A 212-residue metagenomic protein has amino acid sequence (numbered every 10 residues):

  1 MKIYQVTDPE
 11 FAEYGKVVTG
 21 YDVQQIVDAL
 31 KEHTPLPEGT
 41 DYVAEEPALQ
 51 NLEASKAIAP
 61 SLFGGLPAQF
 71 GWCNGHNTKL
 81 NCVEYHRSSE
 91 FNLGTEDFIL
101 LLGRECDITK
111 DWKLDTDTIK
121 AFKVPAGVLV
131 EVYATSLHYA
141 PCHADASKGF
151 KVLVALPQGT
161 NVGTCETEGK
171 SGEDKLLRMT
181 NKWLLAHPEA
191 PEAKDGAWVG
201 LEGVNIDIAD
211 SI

Functional and structural regions predicted by a protein language model:
M1-A126, A140-I212: Active-site region of the double-stranded beta-helix
V128-V130, T135-Y139: Histidine-centered metal-chelating micro-motifs
